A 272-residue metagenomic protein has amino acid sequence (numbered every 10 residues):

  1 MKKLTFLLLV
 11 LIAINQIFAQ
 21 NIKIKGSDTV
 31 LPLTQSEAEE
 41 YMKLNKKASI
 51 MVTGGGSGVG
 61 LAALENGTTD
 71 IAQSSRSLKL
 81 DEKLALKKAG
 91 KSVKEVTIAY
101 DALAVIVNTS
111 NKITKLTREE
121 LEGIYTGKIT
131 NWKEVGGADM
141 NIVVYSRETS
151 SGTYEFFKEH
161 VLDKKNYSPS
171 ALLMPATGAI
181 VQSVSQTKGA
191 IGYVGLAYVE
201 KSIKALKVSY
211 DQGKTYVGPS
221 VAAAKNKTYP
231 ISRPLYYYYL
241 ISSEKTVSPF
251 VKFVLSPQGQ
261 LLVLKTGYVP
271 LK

Functional and structural regions predicted by a protein language model:
M1-N21: Bacterial Sec-dependent N-terminal signal peptides
A19-K272: Exported/periplasmic ABC-transporter solute-binding proteins
